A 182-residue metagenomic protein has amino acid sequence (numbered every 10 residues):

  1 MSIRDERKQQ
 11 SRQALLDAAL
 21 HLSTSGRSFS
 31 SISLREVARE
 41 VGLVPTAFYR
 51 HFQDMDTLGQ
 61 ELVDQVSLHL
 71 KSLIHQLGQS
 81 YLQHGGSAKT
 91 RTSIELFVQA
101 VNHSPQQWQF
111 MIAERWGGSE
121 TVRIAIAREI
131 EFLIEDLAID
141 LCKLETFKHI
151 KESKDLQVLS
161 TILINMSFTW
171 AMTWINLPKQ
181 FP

Functional and structural regions predicted by a protein language model:
R7-A19, V37, L62-L70: Generic hydrophobic, amphipathic alpha-helix propensity
A14, S25-T57, E61: Helix-turn-helix
A18-S25, H69-S80, M166-L177: Solvent-exposed, amphipathic alpha-helical segments
S31-I32, Q109-I112, I150: Short, hydrophobic secondary-structure boundary micro-motifs
S72, A113, E120-T146, Q157-I162 (+1 more regions): Amphipathic alpha-helical packing segments from all-alpha helical-bundle domains
H75-H103, L163: Hydrophobic alpha-helical connector segments
N102-T121, T169-N176: Amphipathic alpha-helical segments used for helix-helix packing
